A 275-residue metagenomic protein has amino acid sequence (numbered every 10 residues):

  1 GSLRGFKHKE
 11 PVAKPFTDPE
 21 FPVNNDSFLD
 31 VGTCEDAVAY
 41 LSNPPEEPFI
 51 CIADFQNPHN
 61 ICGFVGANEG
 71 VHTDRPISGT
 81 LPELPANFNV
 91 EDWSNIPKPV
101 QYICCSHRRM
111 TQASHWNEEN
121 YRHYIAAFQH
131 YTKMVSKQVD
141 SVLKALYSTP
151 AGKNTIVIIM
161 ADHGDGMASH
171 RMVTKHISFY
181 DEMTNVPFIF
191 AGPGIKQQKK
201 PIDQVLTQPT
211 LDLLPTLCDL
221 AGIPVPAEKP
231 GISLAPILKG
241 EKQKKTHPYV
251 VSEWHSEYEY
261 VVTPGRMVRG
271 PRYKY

Functional and structural regions predicted by a protein language model:
G1-C51, F55-I77: Catalytic-site neighborhoods of secreted/periplasmic enzymes that process anionic sulfate/phosphate groups
L3, P48-I52, N185, T210 (+3 more regions): Extracellular structured ligand-interaction cores
E10-A13, F55-H59, A161-G164, L238 (+1 more regions): Short, flexible loop/turn elements at secondary-structure junctions
A13-F16, P22, R171, G192-I195 (+1 more regions): Short, histidine-centered active-site or binding-site loop motifs used for metal coordination, general acid-base
F28-V38, A126-D140, M183-T184, Q208-P215 (+3 more regions): A structural signal for well-ordered alpha-helical segments within the folded catalytic domains of diverse enzymes
N43-E47, F55-T207, L220-A227: Active-site-proximal cap/lid insertion segments
I50, I158, Y249: Hydrophobic "anchor" residues on beta-strands that sit immediately upstream of conserved functional sites
H163-S169, K196, L211-L214, D219-Y275: C-terminal cap/loop subdomain of S1 sulfatases and analogous C-terminal strand-loop tails that border
